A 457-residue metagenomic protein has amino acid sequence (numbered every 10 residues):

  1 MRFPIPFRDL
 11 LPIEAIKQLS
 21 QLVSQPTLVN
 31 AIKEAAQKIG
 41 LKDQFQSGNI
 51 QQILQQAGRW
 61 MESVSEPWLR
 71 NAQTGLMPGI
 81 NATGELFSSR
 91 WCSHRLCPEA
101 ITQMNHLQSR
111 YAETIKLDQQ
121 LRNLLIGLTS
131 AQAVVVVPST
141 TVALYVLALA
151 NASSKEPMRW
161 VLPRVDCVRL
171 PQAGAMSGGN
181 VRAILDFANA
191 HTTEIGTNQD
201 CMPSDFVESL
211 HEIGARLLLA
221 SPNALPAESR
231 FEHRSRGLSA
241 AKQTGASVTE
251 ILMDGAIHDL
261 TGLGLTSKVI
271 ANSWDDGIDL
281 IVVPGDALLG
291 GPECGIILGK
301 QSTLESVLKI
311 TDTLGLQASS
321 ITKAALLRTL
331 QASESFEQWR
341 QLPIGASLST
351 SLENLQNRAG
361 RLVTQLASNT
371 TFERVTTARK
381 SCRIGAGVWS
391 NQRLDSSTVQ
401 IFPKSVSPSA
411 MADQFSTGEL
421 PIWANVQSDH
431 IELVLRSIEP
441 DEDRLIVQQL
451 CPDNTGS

Functional and structural regions predicted by a protein language model:
M1-L86, S93: N-terminal glycine-rich, Lys/His-bearing helix-loop that initiates the first secondary-structure elements of many
L76-M77, T114-I115, A246-T249, P284-G285 (+4 more regions): Flexible, glycine/charged-enriched surface loops at secondary-structure junctions
I80-G84, L289-P292, L394, N425-I431: Short Gly/Ser/Thr- and Asp/Glu-enriched loop/turn motifs at secondary-structure junctions
N81-L86, R90-K116: Glycine-rich phosphate-binding segment of PLP-dependent enzymes
Q108-Y111, L314-A318, S416-W423, C451-S457: A common structural junction motif
K116, Q120-A332: Conserved PLP-enzyme active-site core in the AAT-like
V168-P171, T322-K323, L327, Q331-G385: Conserved PLP-dependent catalytic core of the aminotransferase class-I/II
Q356-I446: Conserved C-terminal alpha-helix-loop-beta "cap" of PLP-dependent enzymes that closes/shapes the active-site mouth
